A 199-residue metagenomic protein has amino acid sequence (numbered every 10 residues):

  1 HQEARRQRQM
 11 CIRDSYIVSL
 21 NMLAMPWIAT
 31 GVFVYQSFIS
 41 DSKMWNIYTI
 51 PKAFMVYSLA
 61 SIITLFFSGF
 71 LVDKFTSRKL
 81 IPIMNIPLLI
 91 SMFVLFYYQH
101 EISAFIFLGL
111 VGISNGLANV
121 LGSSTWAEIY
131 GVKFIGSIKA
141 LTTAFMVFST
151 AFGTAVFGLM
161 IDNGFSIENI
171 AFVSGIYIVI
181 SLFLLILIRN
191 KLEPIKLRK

Functional and structural regions predicted by a protein language model:
H1-I12: Single conserved hydrophobic/aromatic residue that forms the stacking wall/gate of nucleotide- or nucleobase-binding
R13-L65: Extracytoplasmic gate region of multi-pass secondary transporters
T64-T76, I161-D162: Helix-to-loop junctions at the C-terminal end of transmembrane segments in multipass secondary transporters
K79-V94: Structural signature of the two symmetry-related core transmembrane helices
L117-Y130: Intracellular juxtamembrane helix-capping segments at the cytosolic ends of symmetry-related transmembrane helices
V132-G164: A late C-terminal transmembrane helix in Major Facilitator Superfamily
L159-Y177: A membrane-interface helix-boundary motif in multi-pass transporters
F172-K199: Multi-pass alpha-helical transporter architecture, strongest for 12-TM Major Facilitator/SLC carriers used
